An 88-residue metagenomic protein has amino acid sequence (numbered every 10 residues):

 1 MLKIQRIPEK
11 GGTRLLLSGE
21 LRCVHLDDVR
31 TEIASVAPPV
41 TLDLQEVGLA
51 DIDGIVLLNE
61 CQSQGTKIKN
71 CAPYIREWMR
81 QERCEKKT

Functional and structural regions predicted by a protein language model:
M1-T13: Short beta-strand/loop segment at the start of cytosolic alpha/beta domains
L17-K87: Amphipathic alpha-helical interaction surfaces in cytosolic regulatory modules
